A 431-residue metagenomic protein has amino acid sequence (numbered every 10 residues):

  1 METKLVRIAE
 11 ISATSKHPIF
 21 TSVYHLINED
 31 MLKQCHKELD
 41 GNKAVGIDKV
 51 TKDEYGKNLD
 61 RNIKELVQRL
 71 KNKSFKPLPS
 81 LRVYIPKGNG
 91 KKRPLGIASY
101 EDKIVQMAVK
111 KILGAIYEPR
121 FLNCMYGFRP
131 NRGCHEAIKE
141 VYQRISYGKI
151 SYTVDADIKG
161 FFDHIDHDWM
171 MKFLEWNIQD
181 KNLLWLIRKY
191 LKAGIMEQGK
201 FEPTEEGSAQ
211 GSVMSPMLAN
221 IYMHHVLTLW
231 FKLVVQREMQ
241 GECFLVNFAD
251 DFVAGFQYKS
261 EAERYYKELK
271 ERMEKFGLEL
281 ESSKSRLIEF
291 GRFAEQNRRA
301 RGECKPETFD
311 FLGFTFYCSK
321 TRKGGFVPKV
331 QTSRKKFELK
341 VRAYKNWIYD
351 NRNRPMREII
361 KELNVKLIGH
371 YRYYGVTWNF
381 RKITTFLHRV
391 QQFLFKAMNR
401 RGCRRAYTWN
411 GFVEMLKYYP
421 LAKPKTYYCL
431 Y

Functional and structural regions predicted by a protein language model:
M1-V23, D30: Charged, compositionally biased N-terminal leader segments and the immediate start of the first structured element
I27-K33, P79-L81, G88, L191 (+1 more regions): Core structural elements
K33-N42, I47-P86, K92: Phosphate/adenylate-binding "loop-and-lid" substructures adjacent to NTP/NAD/dNTP-binding pockets in NTP-dependent
R69-Y84, G88, R120-F290: Conserved polymerase palm-domain catalytic core
M125, P203-S208, V327-K329, K345-I359 (+2 more regions): Short, solvent-exposed helix-loop connector elements
K192, L280-P355: A conserved non-catalytic segment of reverse transcriptases and RNA-directed RNA polymerases corresponding to the late
F244-F248, S285-F293, L363-K366, I383-Q391 (+1 more regions): A glycine-rich phosphate-binding loop feature that marks nucleotide/adenosyl-phosphate handling sites
F380-Y431: A terminal-accessory region detector
